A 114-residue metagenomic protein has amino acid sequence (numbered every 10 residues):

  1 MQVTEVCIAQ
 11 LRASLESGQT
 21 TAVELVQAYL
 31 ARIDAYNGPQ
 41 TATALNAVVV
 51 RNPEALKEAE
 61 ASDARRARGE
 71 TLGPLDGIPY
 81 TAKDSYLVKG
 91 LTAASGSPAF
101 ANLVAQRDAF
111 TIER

Functional and structural regions predicted by a protein language model:
M1-K57, A64: An N-terminal boundary/leader segment
I8, Q40-A42, R66, P74-T111: Enzymes and membrane/adaptor proteins characterized by extended Gly/Ser/Thr/Asp/Glu-rich, aromatic-dotted
E24, T71-L75: Extracellular/periplasmic catalytic domains that process cell-envelope and extracellular macromolecules
L56-A59, D108-A109: Generic internal hydrophobic packing segments that stabilize the cores of diverse globular domains
S62-E70: N-terminal domain-start motif of subtilase-like serine proteases
